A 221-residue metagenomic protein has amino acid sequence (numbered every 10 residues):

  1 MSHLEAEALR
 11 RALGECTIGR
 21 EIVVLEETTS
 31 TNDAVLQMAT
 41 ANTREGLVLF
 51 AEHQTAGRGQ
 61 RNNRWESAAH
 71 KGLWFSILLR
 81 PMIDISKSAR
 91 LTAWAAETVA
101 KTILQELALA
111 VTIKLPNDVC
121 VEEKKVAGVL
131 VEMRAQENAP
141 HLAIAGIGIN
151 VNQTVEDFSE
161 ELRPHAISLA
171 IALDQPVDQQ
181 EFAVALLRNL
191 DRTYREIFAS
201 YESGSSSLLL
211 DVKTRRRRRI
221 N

Functional and structural regions predicted by a protein language model:
M1-E106, V177, R195: N-terminal lobe of the biotin/lipoate ligase/transferase fold
T17, I85-V111, V121-N221: Long, positively charged amphipathic alpha-helical accessory segments at protein N-termini or as interdomain linkers
E26, I113-L115: Short loop/edge segments at beta-strand edges and connector loops that shape dinucleotide/nucleotide cofactor-binding
